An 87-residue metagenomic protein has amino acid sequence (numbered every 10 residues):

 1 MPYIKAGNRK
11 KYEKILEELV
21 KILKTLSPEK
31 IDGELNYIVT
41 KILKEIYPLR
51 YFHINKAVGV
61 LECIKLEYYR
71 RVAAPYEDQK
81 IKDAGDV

Functional and structural regions predicted by a protein language model:
M1-V87: Solvent-exposed interaction surfaces and binding hotspots enriched for charged
